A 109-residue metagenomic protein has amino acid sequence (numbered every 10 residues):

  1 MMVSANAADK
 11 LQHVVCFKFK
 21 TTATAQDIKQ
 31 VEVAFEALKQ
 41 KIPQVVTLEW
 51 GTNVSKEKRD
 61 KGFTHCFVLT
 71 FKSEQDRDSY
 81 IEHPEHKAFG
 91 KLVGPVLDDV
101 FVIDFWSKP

Functional and structural regions predicted by a protein language model:
M1-T64, K72-E82, F105-P109: Short S/T/G/P-rich N-terminal loop/turn motif that feeds into the first structured element of a domain
T22, P84-K87, V93: Generic hydrophobic alpha-helical segments
E36-I42, K87-G90, L97: A common structural junction motif
V68: Short, structured active-site "lid" loops
V96-V102: C-terminal partner/receptor-binding element of secreted or periplasmic proteins
